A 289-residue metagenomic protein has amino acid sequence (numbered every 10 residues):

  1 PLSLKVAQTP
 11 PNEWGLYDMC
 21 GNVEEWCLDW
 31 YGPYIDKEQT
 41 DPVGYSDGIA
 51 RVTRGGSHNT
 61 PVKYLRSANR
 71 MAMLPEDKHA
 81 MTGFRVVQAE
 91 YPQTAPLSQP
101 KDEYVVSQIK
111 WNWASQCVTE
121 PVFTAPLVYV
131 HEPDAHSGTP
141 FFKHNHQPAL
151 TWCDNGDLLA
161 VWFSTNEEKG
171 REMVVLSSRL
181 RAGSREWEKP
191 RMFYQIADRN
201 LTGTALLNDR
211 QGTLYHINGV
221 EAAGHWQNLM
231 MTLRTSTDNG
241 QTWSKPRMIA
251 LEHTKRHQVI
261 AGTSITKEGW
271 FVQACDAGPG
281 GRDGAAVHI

Functional and structural regions predicted by a protein language model:
P1-L4, Q8-T9, E13, M19-K101: Surface-exposed recognition segments
L4, E13-W14, A223, A277: Short helix-to-loop capping/linker segments positioned immediately adjacent to catalytic or ligand/cofactor-binding
N12, D18-M19, G183, S236: Generic secretory/membrane-interface signal
L97-I289: Asp-box/BNR beta-propeller blade signature and adjacent active/binding-site loops in extracellular glycan-interacting
